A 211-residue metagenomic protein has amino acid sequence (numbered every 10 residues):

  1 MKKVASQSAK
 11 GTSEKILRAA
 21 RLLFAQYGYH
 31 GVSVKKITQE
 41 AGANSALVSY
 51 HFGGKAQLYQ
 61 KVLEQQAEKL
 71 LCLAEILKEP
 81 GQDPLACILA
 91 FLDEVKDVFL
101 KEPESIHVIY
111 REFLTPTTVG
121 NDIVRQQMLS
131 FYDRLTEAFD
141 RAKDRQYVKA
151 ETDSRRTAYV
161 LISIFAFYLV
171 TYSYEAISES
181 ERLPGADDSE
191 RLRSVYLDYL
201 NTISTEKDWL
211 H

Functional and structural regions predicted by a protein language model:
K2, E94-D97, K101, L129-R145 (+1 more regions): C-terminal peripheral helix-coil segments that are non-catalytic and often amphipathic
T12-R21, I37, V62-L70, L135: Generic hydrophobic, amphipathic alpha-helix propensity
K15, L23-Q57, K61: Helix-turn-helix
Q26-H30, E102, R145: Short coil/turn segments at alpha/beta junctions that flank glycine-rich nucleotide-binding fingerprints
G54-Y59, K69, V119, I123: Short amphipathic alpha-helical segment with a characteristic S/N-K-E followed by hydrophobic residues
E75-S105, S154-L161: Hydrophobic alpha-helical connector segments
A86, D122-Q127, D144-V160: All-alpha amphipathic helical-bundle segments outside canonical DNA-binding/catalytic cores that form hydrophobic
L100-D122, Y172-E179: Amphipathic alpha-helical segments used for helix-helix packing
